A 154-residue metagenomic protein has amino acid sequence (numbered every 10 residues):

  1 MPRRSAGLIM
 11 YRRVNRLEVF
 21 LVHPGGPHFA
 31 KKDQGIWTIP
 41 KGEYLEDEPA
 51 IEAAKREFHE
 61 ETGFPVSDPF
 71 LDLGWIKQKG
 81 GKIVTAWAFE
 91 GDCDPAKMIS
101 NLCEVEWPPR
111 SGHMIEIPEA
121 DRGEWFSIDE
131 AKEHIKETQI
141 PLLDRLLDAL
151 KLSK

Functional and structural regions predicted by a protein language model:
M1-I39, W87: N-terminal strand-loop-strand
P2, G80-G81, I117: A short, structural micro-pattern
V14-L17, G26-F29, L45-E46, G80-G81 (+1 more regions): Short, charged/polar surface micro-motifs in flexible loops or helix N-caps
T38-L73, S127: The catalytic Nudix box helix
W75-G112, E124, L146, L150-K151: Active-site-adjacent beta-strand/loop module that shapes the phosphate/pyrophosphate-binding cleft
I115-D121: Non-DNA-binding regulatory cores of transcription-related proteins, predominantly C-terminal effector-binding
E124, I128-K154: Charged phosphate-binding loop/patch that engages nucleotide di/tri-phosphates or the phosphate backbone of nucleic
